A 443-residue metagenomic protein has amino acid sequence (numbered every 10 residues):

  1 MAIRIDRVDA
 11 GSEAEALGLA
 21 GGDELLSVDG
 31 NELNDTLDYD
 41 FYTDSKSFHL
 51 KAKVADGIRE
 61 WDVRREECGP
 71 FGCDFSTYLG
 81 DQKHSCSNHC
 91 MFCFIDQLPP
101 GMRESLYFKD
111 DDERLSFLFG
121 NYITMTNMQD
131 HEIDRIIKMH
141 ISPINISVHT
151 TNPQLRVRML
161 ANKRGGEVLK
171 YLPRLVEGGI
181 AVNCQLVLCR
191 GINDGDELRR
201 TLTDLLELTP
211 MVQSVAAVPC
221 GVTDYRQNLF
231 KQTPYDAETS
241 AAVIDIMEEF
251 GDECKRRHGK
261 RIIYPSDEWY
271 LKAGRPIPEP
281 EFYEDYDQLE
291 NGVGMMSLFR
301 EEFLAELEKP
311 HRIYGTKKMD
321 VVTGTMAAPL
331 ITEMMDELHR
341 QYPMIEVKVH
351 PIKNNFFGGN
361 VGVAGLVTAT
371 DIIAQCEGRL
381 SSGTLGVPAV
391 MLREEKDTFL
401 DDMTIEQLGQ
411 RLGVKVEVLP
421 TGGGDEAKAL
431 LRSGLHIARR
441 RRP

Functional and structural regions predicted by a protein language model:
M1-D9: PDZ/PDZ-like groove recognition
R4, G274-P443: Radical SAM enzyme core and accessory elements
A14-N34: Conserved PDZ fold ligand-binding element
S27-K51: PDZ domains, with a preference for the canonical peptide-binding region formed by the helix
D56-I58, R65-M211, G221-F250: Conserved Radical SAM active-site core
P143-N145, A181-N183, S214-A216, I262-Y264 (+1 more regions): Structural preference for beta-strand elements that scaffold enzyme active sites
G191-I192, V212-E238, H258-E281, K353-G359 (+1 more regions): Flexible glycine/acidic-rich beta-alpha junction loops that bind and position SAM and/or redox cofactors in anaerobic
